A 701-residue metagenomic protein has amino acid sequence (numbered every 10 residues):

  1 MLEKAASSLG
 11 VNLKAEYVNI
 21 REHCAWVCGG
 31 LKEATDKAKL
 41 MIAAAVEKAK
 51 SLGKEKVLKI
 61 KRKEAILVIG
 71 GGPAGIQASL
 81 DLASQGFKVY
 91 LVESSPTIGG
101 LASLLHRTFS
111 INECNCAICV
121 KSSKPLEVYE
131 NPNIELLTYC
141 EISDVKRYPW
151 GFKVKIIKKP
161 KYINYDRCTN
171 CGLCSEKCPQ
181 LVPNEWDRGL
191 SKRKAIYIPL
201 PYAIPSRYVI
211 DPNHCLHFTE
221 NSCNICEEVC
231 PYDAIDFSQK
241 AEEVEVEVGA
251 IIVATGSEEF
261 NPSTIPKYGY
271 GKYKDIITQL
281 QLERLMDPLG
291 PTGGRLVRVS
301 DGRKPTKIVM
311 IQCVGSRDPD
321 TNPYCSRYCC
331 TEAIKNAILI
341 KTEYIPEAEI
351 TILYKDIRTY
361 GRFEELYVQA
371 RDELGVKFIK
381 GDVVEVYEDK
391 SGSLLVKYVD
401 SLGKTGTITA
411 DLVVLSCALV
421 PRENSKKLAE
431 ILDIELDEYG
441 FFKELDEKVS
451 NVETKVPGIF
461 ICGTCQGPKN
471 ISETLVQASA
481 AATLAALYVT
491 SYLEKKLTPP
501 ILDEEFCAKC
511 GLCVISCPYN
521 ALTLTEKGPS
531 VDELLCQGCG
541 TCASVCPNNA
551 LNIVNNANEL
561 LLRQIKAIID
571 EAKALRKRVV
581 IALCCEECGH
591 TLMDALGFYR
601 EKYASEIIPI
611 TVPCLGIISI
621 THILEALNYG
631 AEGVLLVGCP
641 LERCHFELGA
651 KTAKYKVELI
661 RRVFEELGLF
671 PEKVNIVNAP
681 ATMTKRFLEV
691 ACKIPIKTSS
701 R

Functional and structural regions predicted by a protein language model:
M1-L592, L596, K602-L615, S619-I620 (+3 more regions): Residues forming the flavin
A626: Glycine-rich ThDP/TPP pyrophosphate-binding loop and its adjacent helix/strand module within ThDP-dependent enzymes
T682: Conserved, mostly hydrophobic/aromatic
